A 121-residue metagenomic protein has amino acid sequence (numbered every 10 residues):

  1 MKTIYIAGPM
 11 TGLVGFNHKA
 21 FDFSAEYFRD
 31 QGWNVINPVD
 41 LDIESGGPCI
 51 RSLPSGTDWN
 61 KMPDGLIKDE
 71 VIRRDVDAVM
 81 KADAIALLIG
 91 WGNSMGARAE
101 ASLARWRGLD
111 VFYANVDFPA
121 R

Functional and structural regions predicted by a protein language model:
M1-R121: Conserved catalytic or regulatory cores that recognize and/or transform ribose-phosphate-containing ligands
